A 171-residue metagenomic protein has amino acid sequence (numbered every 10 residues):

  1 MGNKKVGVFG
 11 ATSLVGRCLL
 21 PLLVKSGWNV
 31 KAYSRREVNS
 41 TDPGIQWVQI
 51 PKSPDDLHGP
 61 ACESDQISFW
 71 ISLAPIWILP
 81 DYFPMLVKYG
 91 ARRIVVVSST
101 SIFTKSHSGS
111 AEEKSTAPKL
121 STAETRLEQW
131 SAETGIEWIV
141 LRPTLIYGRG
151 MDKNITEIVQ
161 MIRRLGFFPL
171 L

Functional and structural regions predicted by a protein language model:
K4-S26: N-terminal Rossmann NAD(P)H-binding glycine-rich loop of SDR-like oxidoreductase domains
F9, Y33, L73, I94-T100 (+1 more regions): SDR active-site strand-loop-helix element
A32-V38: N-terminal Rossmann-fold cofactor-binding loop
P43-D56, P75-I76: Rossmann-fold cofactor-recognition segment
P60-S106, P118-Q129: NAD(P)-cofactor binding segment of oxidoreductase domains
K114-I139, M151: Active-site Tyr-X1-5-Lys
I139-E157: Flexible, glycine-rich beta-alpha linker
Q160-L171: A conserved pocket-lining segment of Rossmann-fold NAD(P)-dependent short-chain dehydrogenase/reductase
